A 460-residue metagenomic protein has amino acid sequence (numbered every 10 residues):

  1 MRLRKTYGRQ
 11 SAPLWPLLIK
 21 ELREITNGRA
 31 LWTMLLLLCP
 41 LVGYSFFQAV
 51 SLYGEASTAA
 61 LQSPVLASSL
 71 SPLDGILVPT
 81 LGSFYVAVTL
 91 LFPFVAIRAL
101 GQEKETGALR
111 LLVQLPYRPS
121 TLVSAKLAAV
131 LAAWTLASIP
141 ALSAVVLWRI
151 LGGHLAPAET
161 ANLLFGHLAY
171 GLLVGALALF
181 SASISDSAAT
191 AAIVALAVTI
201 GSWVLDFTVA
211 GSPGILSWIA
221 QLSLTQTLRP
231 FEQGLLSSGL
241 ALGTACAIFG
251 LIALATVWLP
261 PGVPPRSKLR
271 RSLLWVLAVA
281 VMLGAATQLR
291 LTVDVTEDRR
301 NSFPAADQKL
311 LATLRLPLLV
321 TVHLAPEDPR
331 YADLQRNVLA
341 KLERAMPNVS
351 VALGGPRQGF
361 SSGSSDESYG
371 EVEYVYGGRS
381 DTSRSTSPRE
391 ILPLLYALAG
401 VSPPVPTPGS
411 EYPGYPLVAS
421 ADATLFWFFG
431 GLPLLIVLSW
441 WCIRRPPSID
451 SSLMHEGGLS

Functional and structural regions predicted by a protein language model:
R2-L38: Aromatic- and glycine-rich beta-strand/loop motifs that create alpha-glucan
L31-L38, A188-W203: Pore- or pathway-lining transmembrane helices of multi-pass membrane proteins that form conduits for solutes/ions
M34-L37, I76-Q102: Long, hydrophobic alpha-helical segments
Y44-F47, S68-V78, Y85, S124-A188: Secretory targeting signals
Q48-G75, V194-V263: Terminal transmembrane helical anchor/hairpin motif
P93-V113, L127: Transmembrane helix boundary and interhelical loop/hinge segments in multi-pass membrane proteins
G211, R229-S238, I252-T256, P260 (+1 more regions): Short, surface-exposed patches at the edges or C-terminal ends of soluble domains, predominantly
